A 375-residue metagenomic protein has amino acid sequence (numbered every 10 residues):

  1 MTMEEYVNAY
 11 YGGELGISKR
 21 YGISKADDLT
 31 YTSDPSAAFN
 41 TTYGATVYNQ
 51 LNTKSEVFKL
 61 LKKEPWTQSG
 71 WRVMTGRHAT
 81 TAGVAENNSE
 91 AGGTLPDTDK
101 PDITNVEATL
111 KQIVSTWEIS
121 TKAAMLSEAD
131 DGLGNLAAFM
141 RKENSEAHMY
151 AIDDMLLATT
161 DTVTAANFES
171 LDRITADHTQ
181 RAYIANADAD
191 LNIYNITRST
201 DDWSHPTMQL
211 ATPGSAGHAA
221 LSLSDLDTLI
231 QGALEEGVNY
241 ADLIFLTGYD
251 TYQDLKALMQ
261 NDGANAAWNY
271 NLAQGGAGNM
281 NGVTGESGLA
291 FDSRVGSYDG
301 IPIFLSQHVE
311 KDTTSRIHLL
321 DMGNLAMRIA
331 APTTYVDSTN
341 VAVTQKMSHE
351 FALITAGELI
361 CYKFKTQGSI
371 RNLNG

Functional and structural regions predicted by a protein language model:
E4-G12, I17-S33, E128, G134-N135 (+3 more regions): Sequence/fold signature of self-assembling virion shell proteins
T30-S120, R141-K142, T164-A165: Assembly/oligomerization interface modules of large self-assembling protein complexes
F58, W71-T75, K142, E146 (+3 more regions): Hydrophobic alpha-helical segments involved in membrane association or supramolecular assembly
K100, T104-T121, N135-D154, Y249 (+3 more regions): Internal mixed-charge
K122-E128: Short, charged/polar, low-complexity loop and linker segments that flank or interrupt alpha-helical bundles
A147-A158, L229-G232, E236, L258: Structured segments of extracytoplasmic/periplasmic soluble domains in secreted or envelope-associated proteins
D153-S170: Short, glycine/acidic-rich hinge or "gate" loops at secondary-structure transitions that mediate conformational
D242-D250, D254-K256: Long, repeat-rich segments with strong aromatic
